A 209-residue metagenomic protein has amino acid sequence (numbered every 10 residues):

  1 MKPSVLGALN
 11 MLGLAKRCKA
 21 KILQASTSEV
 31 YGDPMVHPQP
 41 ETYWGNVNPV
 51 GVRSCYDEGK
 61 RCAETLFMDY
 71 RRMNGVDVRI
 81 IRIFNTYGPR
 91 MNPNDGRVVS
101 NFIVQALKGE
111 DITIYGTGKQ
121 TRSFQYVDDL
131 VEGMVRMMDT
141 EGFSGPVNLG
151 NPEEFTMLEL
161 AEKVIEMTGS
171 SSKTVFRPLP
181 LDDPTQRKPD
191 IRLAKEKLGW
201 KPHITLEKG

Functional and structural regions predicted by a protein language model:
M1-T86, A106, G116, D128 (+3 more regions): N-terminal Rossmann-like NAD(P)+-binding domain of SDR-like oxidoreductases, especially those catalyzing
L9, P34, R53, R90-N92 (+3 more regions): Gly/Ser/Thr-rich beta-alpha loop segments that engage phosphate groups in nucleotides
P34-H37, N92-N94, L160-A161, Q186-R187: Short aromatic-enriched loop/helix-cap "lid" or pocket-rim segments at secondary-structure transitions that line
H37-Q39, M91, I114, T174: Short clusters of hydrophobic/aromatic residues that line enzyme substrate/ligand-binding pockets
P38-T42, R97-V99, V131, I165-E166: Glycine-rich, phosphate-binding/catalytic loops in enzymes
C55, A63, D95, M157 (+1 more regions): Conserved donor sugar-nucleotide recognition element shared by glycan-biosynthetic enzymes
N85, V104-G209: C-terminal substrate-binding subdomain of Rossmann-fold SDR/epimerase-dehydratase oxidoreductases
